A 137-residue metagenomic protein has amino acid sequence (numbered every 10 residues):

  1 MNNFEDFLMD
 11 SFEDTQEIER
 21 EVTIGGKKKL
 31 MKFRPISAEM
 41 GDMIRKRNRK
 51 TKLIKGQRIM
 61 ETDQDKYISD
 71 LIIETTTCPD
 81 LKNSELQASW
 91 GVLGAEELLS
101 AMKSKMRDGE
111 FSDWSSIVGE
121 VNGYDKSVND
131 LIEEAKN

Functional and structural regions predicted by a protein language model:
M1-T15: Extended acidic low-complexity intrinsically disordered regions
Q16-G26: Short acidic-hydrophobic surface loop/beta-edge motif
K27-K29, R34-N137: Short, surface-exposed, charged amphipathic helix/loop patches that serve as local interaction elements
